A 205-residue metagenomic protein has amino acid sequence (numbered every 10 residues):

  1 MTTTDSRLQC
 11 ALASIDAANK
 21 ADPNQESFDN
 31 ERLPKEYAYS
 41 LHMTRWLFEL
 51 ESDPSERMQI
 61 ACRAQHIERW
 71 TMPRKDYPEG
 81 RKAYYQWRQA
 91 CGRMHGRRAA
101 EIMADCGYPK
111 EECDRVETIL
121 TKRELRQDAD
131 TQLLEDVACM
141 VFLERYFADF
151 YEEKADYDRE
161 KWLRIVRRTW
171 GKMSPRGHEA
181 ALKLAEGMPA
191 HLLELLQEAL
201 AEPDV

Functional and structural regions predicted by a protein language model:
M1-A90: Acidic/His-rich, divalent-metal-binding segments that scaffold phosphate/diphosphate chemistry
T2-S6, N30-Y37, L41, R45-S55 (+3 more regions): Divalent metal-dependent phosphate-bond-processing catalytic cores, especially two-metal-ion Mg2+/Mn2+ enzymes that act
A13-D16, R97, E101, V141-F142: Generic structural signal for well-ordered, non-membrane alpha-helices
E26-N30, L41, K82, Q86 (+5 more regions): A near-ubiquitous, low-amplitude feature marking generic local secondary-structure context
T44, Q59, C113-T121, L193: Short, well-structured alpha-helical segments
K75-T118: Helix-adjacent hinge/juxtasegments
